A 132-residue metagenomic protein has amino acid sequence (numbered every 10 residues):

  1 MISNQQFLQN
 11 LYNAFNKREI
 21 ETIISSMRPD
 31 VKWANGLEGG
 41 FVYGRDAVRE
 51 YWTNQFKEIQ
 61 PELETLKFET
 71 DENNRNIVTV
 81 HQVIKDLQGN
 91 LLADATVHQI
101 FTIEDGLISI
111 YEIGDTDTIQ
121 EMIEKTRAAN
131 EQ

Functional and structural regions predicted by a protein language model:
M1-S25, K125-Q132: Short, low-complexity N-terminal intrinsically disordered segments enriched in polar/charged residues
S3, T53-Q132: A beta-strand edge to alpha-helix "cap/lid" segment located at domain peripheries
Q6-F7, G39, I84: Short, contiguous strand/loop micro-motifs
F7, E19, Y51-W52, V97: Hydrophobic alpha-helical segments typical of transmembrane helices and their membrane-interface/capping positions
L8-L11, I23-I24, V31, G44 (+3 more regions): Hydrophobic pocket/interface hotspot
E21-T22, R28-E72: A solvent-exposed, acidic/Ser-Thr-rich amphipathic alpha-helical stretch
